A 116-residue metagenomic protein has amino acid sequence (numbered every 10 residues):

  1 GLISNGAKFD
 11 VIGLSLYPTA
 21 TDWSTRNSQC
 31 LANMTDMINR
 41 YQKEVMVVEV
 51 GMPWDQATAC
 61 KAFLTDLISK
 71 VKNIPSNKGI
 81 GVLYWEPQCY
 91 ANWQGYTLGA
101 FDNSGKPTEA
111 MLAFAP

Functional and structural regions predicted by a protein language model:
G1-S28, A32-M34, N39, K43-P53: Aromatic- and acid-rich polysaccharide-binding/catalytic face of secreted or lumenal carbohydrate-active enzymes
Q29, D36-Q42, W54-P116: Aromatic-rich peripheral "rim/lid" segments of glycoside hydrolase catalytic domains that contact and position glycan
